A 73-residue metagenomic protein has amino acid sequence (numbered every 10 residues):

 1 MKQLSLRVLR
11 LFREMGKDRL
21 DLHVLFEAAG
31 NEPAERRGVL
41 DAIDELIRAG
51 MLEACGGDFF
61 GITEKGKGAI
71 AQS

Functional and structural regions predicted by a protein language model:
M1-N31: Short amphipathic alpha-helical interface segments
H23, G57-D58: Short loop/turn and capping residues at structural boundaries
E32-R48: Short amphipathic alpha-helical interaction segments
I47-G57: A short, conserved structural fragment
D58-E64: Minor-groove-contacting beta-hairpin "wing" of winged helix-turn-helix DNA-binding domains
K67-S73: Short, amphipathic alpha-helical interaction segments positioned at domain boundaries
